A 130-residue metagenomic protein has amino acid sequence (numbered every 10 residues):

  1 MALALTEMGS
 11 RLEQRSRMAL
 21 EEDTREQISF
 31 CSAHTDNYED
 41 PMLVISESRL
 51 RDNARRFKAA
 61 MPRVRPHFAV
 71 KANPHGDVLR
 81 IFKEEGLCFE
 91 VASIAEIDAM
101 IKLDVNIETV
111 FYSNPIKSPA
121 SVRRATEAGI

Functional and structural regions predicted by a protein language model:
M1-I130: A charged N-terminal "starter" segment
